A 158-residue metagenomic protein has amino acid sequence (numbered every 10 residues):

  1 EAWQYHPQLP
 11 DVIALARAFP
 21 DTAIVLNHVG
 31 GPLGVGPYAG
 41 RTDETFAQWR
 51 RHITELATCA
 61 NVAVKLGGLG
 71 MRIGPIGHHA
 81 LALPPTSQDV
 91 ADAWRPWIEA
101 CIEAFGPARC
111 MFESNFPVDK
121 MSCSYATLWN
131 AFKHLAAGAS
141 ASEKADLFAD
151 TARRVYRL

Functional and structural regions predicted by a protein language model:
E1-M111: Catalytic pocket-lining loop regions of alpha/beta-barrel enzymes, especially the amidohydrolase/enolase/GH5 lineages
G31, F116-V118: Short, glycine/acidic-enriched loop or turn micro-motifs at the edges of active sites
E99-A100, A104-M111, V118-L158: Mid-to-C-terminal alpha-helical segments outside catalytic/metal-binding sites
